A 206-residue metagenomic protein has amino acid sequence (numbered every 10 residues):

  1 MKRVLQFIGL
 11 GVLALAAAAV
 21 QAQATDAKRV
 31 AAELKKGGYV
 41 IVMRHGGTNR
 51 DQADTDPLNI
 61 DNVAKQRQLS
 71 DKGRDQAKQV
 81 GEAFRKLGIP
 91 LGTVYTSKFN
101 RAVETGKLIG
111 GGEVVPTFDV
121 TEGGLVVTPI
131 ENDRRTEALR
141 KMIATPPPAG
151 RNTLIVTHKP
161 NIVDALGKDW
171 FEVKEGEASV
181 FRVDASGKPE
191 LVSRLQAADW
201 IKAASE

Functional and structural regions predicted by a protein language model:
M1-G9: Bacterial N-terminal signal peptides that target proteins for export
I8-A16: Bacterial N-terminal signal peptides
A18-Q23: Sec/Tat signal peptide C-region and signal peptidase I cleavage site
A24-V127, D133-R135, D169-S179, V183-A198 (+1 more regions): Active-site-proximal alpha-helix that buttresses catalytic centers in soluble enzyme cores
G38-V40, P148-T157: Generic beta-sheet signal
M43-T48, I155-I162: Histidine-centered catalytic micro-motifs
L87-I89, P146-G150: Glycine-rich phosphate-binding loop signature in dinucleotide/nucleotide-binding domains
E137-P147: A short, acidic, amphipathic alpha-helical segment used as a generic capping/interface helix at domain edges
